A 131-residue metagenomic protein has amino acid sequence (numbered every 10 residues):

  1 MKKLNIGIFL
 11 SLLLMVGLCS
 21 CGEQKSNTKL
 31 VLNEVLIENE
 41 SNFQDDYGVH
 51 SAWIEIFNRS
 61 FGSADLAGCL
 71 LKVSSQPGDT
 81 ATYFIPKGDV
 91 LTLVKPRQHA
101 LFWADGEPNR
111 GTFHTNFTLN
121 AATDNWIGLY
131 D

Functional and structural regions predicted by a protein language model:
M1-N27: Bacterial Sec-dependent N-terminal signal peptides
C21-D131: Activation on beta-sandwich/Ig-like modules and their edge loops
